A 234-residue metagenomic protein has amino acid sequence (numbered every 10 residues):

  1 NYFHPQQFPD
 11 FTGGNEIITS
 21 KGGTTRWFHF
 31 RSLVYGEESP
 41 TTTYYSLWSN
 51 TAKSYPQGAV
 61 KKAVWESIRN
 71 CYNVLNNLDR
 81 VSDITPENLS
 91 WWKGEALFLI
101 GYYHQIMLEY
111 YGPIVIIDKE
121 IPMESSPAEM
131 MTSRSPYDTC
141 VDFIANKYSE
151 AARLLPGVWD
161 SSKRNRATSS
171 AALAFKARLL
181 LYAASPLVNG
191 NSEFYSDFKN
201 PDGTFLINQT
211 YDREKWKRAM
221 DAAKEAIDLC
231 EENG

Functional and structural regions predicted by a protein language model:
N1-E37, K93, Y110-I114, D118 (+3 more regions): An aromatic- and glycine-enriched ligand-binding surface/loop that stacks and positions planar moieties
H29-Y111, P127-R164: Conserved, well-structured interaction surfaces
A52, S82, S125, N200 (+1 more regions): Generic alpha-helix detector with strongest preference for long hydrophobic helices that associate with membranes
L78, K119-E120: Active-site-proximal beta-strand/loop segments in catalytic clefts of secreted hydrolases
E120-S126: Short linear capping/connector segments at secondary-structure termini
